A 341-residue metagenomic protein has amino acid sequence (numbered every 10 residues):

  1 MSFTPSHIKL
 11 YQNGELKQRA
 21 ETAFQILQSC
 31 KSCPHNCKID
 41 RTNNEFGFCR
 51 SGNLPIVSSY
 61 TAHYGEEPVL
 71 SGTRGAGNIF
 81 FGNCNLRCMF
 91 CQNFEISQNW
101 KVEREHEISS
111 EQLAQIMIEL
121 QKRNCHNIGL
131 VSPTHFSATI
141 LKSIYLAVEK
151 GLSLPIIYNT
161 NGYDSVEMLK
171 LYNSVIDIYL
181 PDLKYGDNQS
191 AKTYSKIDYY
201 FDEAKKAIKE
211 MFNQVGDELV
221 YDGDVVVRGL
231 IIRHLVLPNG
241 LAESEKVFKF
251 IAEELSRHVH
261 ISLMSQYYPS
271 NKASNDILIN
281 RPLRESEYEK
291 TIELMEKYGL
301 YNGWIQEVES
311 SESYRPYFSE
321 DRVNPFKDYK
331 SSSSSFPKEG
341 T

Functional and structural regions predicted by a protein language model:
M1-E45, G216-T341: Auxiliary Fe-S-binding modules of radical SAM enzymes
E45, C49-I178, D187-N188: Conserved Radical SAM active-site core
G77, I128, I156-Y158, Y179-P181 (+3 more regions): Hydrophobic faces of well-ordered beta-strands that scaffold small-molecule active sites in alpha/beta enzyme cores
F81, S132-T134, Y158-G162, L183 (+3 more regions): A cross-domain feature marking catalytic cores of carbohydrate-active enzymes and several ubiquitous metabolic/repair
E95-E105, T193-D198, N275-P282: Short glycine-enriched, charge-decorated loop/helix-capping segments at active-site entrances that position
S97-Q98, S137, G162-S165, L183-F201 (+3 more regions): Conserved radical SAM core fold
N173-N188, H258-Y267: Non-cysteine beta-strand/loop elements that form the S-adenosyl-L-methionine
K192-D222: Anionic-ligand binding region
